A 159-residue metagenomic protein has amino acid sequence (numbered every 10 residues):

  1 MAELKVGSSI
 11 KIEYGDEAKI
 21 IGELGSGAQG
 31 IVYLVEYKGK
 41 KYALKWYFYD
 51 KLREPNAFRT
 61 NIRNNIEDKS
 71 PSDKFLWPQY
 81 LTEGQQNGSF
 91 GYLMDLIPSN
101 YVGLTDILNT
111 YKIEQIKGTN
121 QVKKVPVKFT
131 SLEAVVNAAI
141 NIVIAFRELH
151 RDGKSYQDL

Functional and structural regions predicted by a protein language model:
A2-K41, K45, P71, G84: ATP-binding glycine-rich phosphate-binding loop
Y33, R63-E67, I144-R147, R151: Surface-exposed alpha-helical segments enriched in charged/polar residues
G39, D50-K51, N100: Short, surface-exposed beta-strand-loop junctions and turns on beta-sheet-rich folds
A43-D50, D95: Active-site ExK catalytic segment of metal-dependent nucleases
Y47-W77: The N-lobe alphaC helix and its flanking beta3-alphaC-beta4 segment of protein kinase-like domains, centered on
E54, S131-A138: Short amphipathic alpha-helical segments
L76-A134: Conserved structural core of kinase catalytic domains
N137-A139, F146-L159: Catalytic-loop of the protein kinase fold
